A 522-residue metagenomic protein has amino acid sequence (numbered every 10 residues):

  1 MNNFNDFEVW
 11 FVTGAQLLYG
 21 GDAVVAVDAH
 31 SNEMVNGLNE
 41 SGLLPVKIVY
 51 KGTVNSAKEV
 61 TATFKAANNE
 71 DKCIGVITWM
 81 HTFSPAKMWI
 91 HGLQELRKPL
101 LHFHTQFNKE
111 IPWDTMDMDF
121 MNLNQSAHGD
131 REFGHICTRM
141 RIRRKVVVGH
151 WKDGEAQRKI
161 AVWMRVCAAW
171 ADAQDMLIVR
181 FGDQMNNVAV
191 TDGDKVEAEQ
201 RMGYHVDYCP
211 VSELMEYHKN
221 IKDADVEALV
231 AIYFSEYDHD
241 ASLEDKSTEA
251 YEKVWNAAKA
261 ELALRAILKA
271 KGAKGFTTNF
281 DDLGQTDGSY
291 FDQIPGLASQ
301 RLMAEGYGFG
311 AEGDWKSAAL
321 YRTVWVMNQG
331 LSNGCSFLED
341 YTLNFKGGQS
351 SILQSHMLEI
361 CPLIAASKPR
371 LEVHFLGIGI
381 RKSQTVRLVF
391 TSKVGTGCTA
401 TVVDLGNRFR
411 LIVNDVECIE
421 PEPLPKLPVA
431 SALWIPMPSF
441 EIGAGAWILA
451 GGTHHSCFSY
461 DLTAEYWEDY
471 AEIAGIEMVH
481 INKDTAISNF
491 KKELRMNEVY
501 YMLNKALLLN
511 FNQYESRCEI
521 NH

Functional and structural regions predicted by a protein language model:
N3-A26, D175-Q184: Short beta-strand segments enriched in small/hydrophobic residues
V25-S41: Short catalytic helix/loop segments, enriched in acidic residues and glycine and frequently bearing histidine
P45-K47, H104, K109-E244: Cap/lid and interdomain-hinge subdomains that line or gate substrate/regulatory clefts in soluble alpha/beta enzymes
V60-C73, I90-G92, E261-A270: Short, well-structured alpha-helical segments in soluble
C73-F83, L101-F103, K274-T278: Periplasmic-binding protein-like
V230-G330: Long, internal scaffold/assembly segments composed of regular secondary structure
Q300-V429: C-terminal catalytic subdomain
G379-H522: Extended hydrophobic packing segments that form well-structured cores
